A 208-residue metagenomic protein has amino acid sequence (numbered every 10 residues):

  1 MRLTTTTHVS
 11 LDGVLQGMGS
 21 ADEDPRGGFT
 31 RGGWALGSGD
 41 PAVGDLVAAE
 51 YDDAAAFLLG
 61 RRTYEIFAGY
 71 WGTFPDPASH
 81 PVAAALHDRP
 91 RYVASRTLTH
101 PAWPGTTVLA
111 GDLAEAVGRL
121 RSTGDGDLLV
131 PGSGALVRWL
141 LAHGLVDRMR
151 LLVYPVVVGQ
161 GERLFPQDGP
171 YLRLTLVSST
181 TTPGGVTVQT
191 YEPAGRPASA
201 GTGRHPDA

Functional and structural regions predicted by a protein language model:
M1-L145, P155-A208: Portal/gating segments that form or line small-molecule/metal binding sites
L152: Non-cysteine beta-strand/loop elements that form the S-adenosyl-L-methionine
